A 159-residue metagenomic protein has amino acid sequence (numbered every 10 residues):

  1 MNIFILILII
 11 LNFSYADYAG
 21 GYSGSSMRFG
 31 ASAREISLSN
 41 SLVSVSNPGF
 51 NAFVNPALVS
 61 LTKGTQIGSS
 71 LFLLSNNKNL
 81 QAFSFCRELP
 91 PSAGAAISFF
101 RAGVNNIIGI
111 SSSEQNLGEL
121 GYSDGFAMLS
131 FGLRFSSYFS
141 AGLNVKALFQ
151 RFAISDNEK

Functional and structural regions predicted by a protein language model:
I3-F13: Sec-dependent N-terminal signal peptides
D17-K159: Subset of outer-membrane beta-barrel
